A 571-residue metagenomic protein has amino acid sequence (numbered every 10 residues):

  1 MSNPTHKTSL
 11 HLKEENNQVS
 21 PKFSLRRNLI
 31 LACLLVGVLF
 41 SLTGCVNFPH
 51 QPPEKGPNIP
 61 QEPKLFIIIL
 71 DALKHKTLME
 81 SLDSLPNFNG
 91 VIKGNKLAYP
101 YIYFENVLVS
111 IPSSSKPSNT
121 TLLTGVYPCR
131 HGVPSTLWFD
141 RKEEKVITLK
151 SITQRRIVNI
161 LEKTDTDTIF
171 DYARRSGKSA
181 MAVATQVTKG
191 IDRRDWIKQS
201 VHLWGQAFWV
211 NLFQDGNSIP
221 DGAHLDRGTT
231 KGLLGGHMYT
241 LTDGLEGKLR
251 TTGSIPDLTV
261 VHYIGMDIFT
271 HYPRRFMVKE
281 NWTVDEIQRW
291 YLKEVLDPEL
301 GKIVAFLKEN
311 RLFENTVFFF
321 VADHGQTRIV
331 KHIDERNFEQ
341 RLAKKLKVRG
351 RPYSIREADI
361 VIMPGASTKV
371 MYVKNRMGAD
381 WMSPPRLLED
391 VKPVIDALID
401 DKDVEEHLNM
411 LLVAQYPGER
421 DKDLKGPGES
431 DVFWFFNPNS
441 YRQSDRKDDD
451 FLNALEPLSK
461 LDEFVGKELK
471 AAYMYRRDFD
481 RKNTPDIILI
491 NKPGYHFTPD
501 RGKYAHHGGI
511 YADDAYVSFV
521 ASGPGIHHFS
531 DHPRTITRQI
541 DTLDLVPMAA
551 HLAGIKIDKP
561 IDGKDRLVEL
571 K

Functional and structural regions predicted by a protein language model:
T43-G44: C-terminal motif of bacterial Sec signal peptides marking the signal peptidase cleavage site
F48-I102, I561: Active-site-proximal N-terminal segment of extracellular/periplasmic enzymes that hydrolyze or transfer
E62-K76, V91-I92, L122, A173 (+8 more regions): Beta-strand elements within well-structured catalytic alpha/beta cores of enzymes that handle phosphate/sulfate esters
K76-H131, M181-A182, D531: Short, structured active-site-proximal loop/turn typified by the sulfatase FGly-forming signature C/S-X-P-X-R
N87, V295-E339, L412-A414, D423-G428 (+5 more regions): Metal-dependent active-site segment of extracytoplasmic phospho-/sulfohydrolases and closely related
V126-W282, T498: His/Asp/Glu-rich, glycine-adjacent segments that coordinate divalent cations and/or stabilize oxyanion chemistry on
T166, A358-M548: Active-site neighborhoods of enzymes that stabilize oxyanions during catalysis
N315, A322-G378: Acidic/histidine-rich catalytic neighborhood
